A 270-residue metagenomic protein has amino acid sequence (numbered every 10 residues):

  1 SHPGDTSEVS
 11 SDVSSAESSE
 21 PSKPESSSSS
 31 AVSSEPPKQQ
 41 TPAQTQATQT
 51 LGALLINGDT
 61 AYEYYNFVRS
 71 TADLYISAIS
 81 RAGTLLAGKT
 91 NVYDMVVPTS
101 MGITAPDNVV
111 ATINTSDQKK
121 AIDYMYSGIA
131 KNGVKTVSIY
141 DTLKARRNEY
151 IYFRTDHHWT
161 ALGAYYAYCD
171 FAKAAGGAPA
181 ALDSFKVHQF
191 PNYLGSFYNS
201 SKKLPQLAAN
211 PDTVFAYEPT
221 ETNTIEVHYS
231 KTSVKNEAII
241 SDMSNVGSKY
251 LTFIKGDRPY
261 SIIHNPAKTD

Functional and structural regions predicted by a protein language model:
S1-E25, A31-D270: Extracellular glycan-modifying ectodomains
